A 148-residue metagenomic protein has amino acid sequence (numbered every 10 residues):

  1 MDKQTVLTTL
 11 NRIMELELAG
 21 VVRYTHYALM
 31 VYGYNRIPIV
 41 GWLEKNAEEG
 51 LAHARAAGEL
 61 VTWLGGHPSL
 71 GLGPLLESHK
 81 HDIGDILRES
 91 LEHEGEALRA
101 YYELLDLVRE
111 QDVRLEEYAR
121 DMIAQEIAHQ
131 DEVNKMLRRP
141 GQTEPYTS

Functional and structural regions predicted by a protein language model:
M1-S148: Iron-associated oxidoreductase/ferritin-like identity signal
